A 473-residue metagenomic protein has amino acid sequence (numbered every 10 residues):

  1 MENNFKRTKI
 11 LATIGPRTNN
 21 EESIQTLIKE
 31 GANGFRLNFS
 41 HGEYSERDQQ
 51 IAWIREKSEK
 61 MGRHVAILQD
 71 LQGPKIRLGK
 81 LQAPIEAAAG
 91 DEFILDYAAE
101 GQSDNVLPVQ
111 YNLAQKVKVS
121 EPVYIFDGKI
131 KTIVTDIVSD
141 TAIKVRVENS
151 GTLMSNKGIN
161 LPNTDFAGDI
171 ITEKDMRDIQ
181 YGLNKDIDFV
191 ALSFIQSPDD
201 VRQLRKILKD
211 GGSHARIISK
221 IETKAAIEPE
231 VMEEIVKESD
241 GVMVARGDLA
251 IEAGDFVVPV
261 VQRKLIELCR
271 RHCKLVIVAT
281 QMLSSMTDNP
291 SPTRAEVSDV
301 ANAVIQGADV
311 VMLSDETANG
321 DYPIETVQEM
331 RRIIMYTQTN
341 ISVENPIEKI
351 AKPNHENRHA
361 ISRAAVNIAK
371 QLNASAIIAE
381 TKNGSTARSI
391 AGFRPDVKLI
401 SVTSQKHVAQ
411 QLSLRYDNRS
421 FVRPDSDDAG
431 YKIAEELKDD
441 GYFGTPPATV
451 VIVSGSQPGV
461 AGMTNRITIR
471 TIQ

Functional and structural regions predicted by a protein language model:
M1-Q473: Non-catalytic helical/linker scaffolds that mediate oligomerization, partner binding, and domain coupling around large
